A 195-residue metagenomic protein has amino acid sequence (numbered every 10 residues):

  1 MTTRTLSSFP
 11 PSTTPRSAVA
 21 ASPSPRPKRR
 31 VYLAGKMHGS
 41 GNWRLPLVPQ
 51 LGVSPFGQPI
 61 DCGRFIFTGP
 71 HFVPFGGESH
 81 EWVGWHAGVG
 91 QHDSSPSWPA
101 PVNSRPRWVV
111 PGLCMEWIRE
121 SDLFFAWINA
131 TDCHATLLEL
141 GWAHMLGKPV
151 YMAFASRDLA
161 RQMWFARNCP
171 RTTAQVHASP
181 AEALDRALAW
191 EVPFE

Functional and structural regions predicted by a protein language model:
T2-E195: Conserved catalytic or regulatory cores that recognize and/or transform ribose-phosphate-containing ligands
